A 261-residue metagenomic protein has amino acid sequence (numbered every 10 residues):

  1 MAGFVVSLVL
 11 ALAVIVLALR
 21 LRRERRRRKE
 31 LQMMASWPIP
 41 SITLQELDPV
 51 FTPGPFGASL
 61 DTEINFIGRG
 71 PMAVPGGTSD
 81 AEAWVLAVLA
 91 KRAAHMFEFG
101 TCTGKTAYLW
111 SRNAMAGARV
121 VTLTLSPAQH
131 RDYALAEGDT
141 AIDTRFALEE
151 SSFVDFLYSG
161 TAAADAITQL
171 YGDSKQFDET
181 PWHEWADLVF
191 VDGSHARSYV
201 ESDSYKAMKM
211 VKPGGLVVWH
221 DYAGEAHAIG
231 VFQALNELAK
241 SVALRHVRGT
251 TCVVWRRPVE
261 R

Functional and structural regions predicted by a protein language model:
M1-L31: Long, hydrophobic or amphipathic alpha-helical segments
G3, V50, P55, S152-D155 (+1 more regions): Intrinsic disorder/low-structure terminal segments
R25-D61, I67: N-terminal topogenic membrane-targeting module
D61-R261: S-adenosylmethionine/decaboxylated-SAM
